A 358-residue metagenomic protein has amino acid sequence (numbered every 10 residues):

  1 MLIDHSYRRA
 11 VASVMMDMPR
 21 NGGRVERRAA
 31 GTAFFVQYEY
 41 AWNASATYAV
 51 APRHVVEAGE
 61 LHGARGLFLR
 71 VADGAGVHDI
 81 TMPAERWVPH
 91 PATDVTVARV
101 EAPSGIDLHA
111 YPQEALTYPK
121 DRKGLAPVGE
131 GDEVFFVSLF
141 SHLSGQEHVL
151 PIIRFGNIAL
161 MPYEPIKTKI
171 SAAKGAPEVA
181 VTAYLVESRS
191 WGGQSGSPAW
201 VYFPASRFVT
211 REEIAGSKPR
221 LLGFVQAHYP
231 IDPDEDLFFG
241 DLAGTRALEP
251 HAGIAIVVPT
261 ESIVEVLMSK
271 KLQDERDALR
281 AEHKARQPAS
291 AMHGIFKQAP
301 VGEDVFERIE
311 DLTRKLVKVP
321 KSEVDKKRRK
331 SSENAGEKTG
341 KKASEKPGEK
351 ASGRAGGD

Functional and structural regions predicted by a protein language model:
L2-T81, V97-P103, L116, K123-A126 (+10 more regions): Catalytic histidine site
Y7-A10, R20-G22, I106-P119, E147-E261: Active-site region of chymotrypsin-like
T47, D94-T96, T182-Y184: Short beta-strand micro-motifs in enzyme catalytic cores
T117-E147: Short glycine/Trp-rich loop-beta-loop segment that forms part of the substrate-binding cleft
L267, D274-A291: Eukaryotic intrinsically disordered, low-complexity regulatory regions
A291-D358: A charge-rich, low-complexity, intrinsically flexible signal that marks solvent-exposed coils, linkers, repeats
